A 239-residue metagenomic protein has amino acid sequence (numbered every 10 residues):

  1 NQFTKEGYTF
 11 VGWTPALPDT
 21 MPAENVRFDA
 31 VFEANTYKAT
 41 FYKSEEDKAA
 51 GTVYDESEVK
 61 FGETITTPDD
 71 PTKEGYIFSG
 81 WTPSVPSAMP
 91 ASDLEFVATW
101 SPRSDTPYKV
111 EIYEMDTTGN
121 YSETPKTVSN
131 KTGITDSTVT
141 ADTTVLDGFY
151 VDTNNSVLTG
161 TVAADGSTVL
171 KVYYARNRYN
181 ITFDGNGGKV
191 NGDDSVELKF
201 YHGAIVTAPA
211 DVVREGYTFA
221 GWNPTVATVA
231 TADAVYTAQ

Functional and structural regions predicted by a protein language model:
N1-Q239: Secondary-structure capping and domain/repeat boundary segments
